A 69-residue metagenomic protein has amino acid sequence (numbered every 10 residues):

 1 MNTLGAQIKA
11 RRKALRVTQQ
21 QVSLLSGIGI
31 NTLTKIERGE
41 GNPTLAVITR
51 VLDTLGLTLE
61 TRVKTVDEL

Functional and structural regions predicted by a protein language model:
A6-Q21, V66: Short basic helix-loop element that most often maps to the first helix and adjoining turn of HTH DNA-binding modules
I8, V22-S23, L33-I36: Conserved hydrophobic/aromatic packing and binding residues within compact polymer-binding modules
K13, L24, D53: Alpha-helical residues within the helix-turn-helix
V17-N31: Short alpha-helical DNA-recognition segment
G27-G41: Recognition helix of helix-turn-helix/homeodomain-like DNA-binding domains that insert into the DNA major groove
R38, L57, V63: Short, conserved catalytic or interaction motifs in soluble domains
E40-L52: Short, basic-rich loop-to-helix N-cap that marks the start of a DNA-contacting helix
A46, E60-L69: Short, charged recognition helix plus adjacent turn of helix-turn-helix-like nucleic-acid-binding domains
